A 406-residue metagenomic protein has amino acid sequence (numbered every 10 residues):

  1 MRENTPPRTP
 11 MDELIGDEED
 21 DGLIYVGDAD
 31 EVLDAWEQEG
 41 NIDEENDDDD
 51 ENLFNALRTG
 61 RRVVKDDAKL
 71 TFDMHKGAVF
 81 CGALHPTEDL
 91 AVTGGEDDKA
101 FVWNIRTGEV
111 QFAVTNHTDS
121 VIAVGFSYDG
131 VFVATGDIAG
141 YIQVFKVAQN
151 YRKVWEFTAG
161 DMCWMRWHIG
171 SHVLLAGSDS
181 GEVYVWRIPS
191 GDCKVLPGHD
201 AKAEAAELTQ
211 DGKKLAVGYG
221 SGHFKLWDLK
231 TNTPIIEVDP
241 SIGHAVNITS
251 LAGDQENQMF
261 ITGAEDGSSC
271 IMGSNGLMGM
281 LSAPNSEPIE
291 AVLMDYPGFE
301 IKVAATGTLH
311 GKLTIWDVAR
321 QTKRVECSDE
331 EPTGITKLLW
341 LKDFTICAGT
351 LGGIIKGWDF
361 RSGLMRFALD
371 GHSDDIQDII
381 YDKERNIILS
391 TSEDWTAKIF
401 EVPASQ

Functional and structural regions predicted by a protein language model:
M1-D66: Acidic, serine/threonine-rich intrinsically disordered low-complexity regions
K69-M74, C81, G94, V110-H117 (+10 more regions): Short C-terminal beta-strands that terminate individual repeats in beta-propeller domains, predominantly WD40 blades
G77-A83, D119-F126, G160-W167, A201-L208 (+4 more regions): Canonical WD40 repeat/beta-propeller blade segments in eukaryotic WD-repeat proteins
P86-T87, Y128-D129, I169-G170, Q210-D211 (+4 more regions): Residue-level detector of Asp-centered blade-edge/turn motifs that repeat once per structural unit in beta-propeller
A91, V133, L174, L215 (+4 more regions): Hydrophobic beta-strand positions that form the internal "hydrophobic ladder" of WD40/Gbeta-like beta-propeller blades
G94-D97, G136-A139, G177-S180, G218-S221 (+4 more regions): Conserved strand-to-loop turn within each blade of WD40 beta-propeller repeats
A100-W103, I142-K146, V183-R187, F224-D228 (+4 more regions): WD40-repeat beta-propellers
Q377-Q406: Blade-level signature of beta-propeller repeat domains, shared across WD40, Kelch, NHL, RCC1 and BNR/Asp-box propellers
